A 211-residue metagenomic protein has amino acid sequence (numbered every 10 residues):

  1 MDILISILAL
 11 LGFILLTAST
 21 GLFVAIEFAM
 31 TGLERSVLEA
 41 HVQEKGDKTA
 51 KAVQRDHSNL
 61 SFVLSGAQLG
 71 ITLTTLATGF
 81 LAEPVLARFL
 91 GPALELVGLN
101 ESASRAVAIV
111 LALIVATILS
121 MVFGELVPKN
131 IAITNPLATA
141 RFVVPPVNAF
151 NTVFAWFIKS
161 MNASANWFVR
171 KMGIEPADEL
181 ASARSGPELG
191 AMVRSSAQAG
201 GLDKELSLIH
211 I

Functional and structural regions predicted by a protein language model:
M1-G201: Membrane-embedded alpha-helical segments of inner-membrane proteins
K204: Divalent-cation
I209-I211: Conserved small/polar residues in nucleotide/adenosyl-binding loops
